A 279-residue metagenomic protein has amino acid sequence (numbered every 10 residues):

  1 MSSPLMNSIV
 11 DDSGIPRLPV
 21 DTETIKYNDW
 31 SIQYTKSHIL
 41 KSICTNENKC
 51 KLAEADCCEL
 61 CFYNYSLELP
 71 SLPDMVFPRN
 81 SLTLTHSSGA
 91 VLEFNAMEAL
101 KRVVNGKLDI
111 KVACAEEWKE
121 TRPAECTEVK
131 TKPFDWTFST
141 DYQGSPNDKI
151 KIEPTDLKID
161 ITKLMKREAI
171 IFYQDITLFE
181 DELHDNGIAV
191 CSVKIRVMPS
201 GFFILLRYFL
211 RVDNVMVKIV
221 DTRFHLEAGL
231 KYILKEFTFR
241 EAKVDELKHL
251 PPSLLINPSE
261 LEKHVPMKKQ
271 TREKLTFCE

Functional and structural regions predicted by a protein language model:
S2-F62, S66, V76, I110-F138 (+3 more regions): Anionic, Ser/Thr-rich low-complexity intrinsically disordered regions
I32, I39, L92-E93, V217: Short, isolated positions in well-ordered beta-strands
L52-E98, L178, L183-S200: Amphipathic, interaction-prone secondary-structure segments
L84-H86, I110-V112, I204-L206: Generic recognition of long tandem-repeat/solenoid scaffolds
V91-L92, L108, W118, M216: Short, solvent-exposed loop/turn motifs
L92-L100, K218-H225: Short amphipathic beta-strand/extended segments with alternating polar/hydrophobic composition
A99-D135, F224-G229, I233-R240: Repeat-associated, polar segments at repeat-unit boundaries in modular proteins
P133-E279: A eukaryote-biased signal for long
